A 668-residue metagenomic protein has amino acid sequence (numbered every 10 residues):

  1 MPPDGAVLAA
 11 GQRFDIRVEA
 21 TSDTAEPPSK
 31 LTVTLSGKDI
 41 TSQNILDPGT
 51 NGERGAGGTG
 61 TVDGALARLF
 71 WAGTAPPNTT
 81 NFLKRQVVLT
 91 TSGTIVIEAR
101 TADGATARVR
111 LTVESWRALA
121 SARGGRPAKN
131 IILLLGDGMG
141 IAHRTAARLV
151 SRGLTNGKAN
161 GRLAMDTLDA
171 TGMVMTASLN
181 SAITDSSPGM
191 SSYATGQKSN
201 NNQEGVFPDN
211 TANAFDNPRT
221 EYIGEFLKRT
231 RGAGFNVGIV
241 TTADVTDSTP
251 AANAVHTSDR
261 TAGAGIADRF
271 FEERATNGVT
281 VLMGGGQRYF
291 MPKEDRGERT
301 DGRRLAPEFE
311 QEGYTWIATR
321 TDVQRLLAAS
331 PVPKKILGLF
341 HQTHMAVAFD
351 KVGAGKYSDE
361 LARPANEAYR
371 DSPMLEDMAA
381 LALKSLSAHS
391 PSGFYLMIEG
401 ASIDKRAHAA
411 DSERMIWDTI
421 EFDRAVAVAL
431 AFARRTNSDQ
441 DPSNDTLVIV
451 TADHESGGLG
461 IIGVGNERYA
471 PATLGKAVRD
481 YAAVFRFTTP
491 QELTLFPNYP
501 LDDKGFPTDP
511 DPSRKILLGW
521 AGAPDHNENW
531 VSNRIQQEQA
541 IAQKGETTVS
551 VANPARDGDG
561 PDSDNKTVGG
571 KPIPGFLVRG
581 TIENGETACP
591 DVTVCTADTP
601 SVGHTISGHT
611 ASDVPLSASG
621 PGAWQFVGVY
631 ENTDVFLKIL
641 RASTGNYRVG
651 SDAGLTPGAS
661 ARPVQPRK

Functional and structural regions predicted by a protein language model:
M1-Q12: Short, compositionally biased P/S/T/A/G/V-rich stretches that sit at domain boundaries
I16-T24: Aromatic/hydrophobic beta-strand junction motif of beta-rich domains
T34-S42, D47-P48: Change "in extracellular beta-sheet-rich domains … of secreted and cell-surface proteins" to "in beta-sheet-rich domains
D47-P77, K129-N130, M139-S191, N200 (+1 more regions): A post-motif C-terminal structural segment
T61-S92, L111-E114: Short, hydrophobic beta-strand segments
S92-A102: Short, aromatic- and glycine-rich surface loops/edge beta-strands on solvent-exposed regions
A102-R108: Short acidic/polar inter-strand loop motif in beta-rich domains
V113-I131, L227: Low-complexity, Pro/Ser/Thr- and charge-rich linker/hinge segments at domain boundaries
